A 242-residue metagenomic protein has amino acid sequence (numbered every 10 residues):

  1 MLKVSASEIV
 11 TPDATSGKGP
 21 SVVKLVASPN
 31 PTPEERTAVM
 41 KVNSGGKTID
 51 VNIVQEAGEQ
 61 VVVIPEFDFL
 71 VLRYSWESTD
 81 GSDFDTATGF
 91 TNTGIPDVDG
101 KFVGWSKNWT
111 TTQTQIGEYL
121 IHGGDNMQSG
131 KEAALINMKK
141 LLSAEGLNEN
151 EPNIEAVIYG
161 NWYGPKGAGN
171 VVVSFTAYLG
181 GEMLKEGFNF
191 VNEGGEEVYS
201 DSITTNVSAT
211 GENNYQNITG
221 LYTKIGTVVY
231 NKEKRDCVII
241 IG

Functional and structural regions predicted by a protein language model:
M1-K24: Surface-exposed binding patches on compact interaction domains or structured appendages
G17-G19, E34, D80: Residue-level signal for WD-repeat beta-propeller blades
V23-L25, P33-G46: A short beta-strand micro-motif common to beta-rich folds, especially ectodomain repeats
L25-A27, L72: Short, recurring structural edge motifs at helix starts
A27-P29, S44, G160-W162: Residues on the solvent-exposed faces and adjacent turns of beta-rich solenoids used to engage binding targets
K47-Q60: C-terminal edge beta-strand
E59-G242: Intrinsic-disorder/low-complexity signal
